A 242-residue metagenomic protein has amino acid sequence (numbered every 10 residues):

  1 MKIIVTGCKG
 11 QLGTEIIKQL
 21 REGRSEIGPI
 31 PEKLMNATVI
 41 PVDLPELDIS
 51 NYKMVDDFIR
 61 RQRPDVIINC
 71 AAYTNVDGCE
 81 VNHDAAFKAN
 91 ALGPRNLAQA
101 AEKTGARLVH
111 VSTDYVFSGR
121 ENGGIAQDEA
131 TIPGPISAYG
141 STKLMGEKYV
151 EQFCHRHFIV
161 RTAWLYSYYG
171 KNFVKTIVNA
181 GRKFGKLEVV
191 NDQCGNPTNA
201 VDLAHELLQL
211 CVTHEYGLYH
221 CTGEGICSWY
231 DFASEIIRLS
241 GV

Functional and structural regions predicted by a protein language model:
M1-E26: N-terminal Rossmann NAD(P)H-binding glycine-rich loop of SDR-like oxidoreductase domains
T6, V42, I67-A71, L108-T113 (+2 more regions): SDR active-site strand-loop-helix element
G23-N36: Intrinsically disordered, low-complexity Ser/Thr- and acidic-rich flexible linkers and loops, especially at boundaries
T38-K53: Rossmann-fold cofactor-recognition segment
I49-A89: NAD(P)H-binding glycine-rich loop region in Rossmannoid oxidoreductase-like domains and their noncatalytic homologs
K88, L92-N96, K103, R107 (+2 more regions): Catalytic helix-loop patch of NAD(P)-dependent Rossmann-fold dehydrogenases
K148-G195, A200-D202, L208-Q209: NAD(P)-dependent short-chain dehydrogenase/reductase
E206, T213-V242: Mid/C-terminal beta-alpha module of Rossmann-like enzyme folds, strongest in SDR-family dehydrogenases/epimerases
